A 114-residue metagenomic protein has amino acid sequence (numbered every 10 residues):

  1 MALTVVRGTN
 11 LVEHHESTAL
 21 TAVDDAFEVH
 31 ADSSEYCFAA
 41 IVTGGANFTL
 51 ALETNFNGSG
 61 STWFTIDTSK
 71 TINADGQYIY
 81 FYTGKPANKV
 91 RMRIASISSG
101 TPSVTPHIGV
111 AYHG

Functional and structural regions predicted by a protein language model:
M1-H15, I108-G114: Short, intrinsically disordered N-terminal pre-domain segments
H14-A31, G44-A51, G58-S61, T71-Q77 (+1 more regions): Surface-exposed ligand/attachment interfaces on beta-rich extracellular proteins
S34-A39, T83-T105: Noncatalytic modules at the cell exterior or secretory-pathway interfaces, chiefly beta-strand-rich lectin/adhesion
A40-I41, T68: Short beta-strand segments that buttress and anchor functional surface loops
T54-G58, V110-Y112: Residue-level signal for short segments within beta-strands and strand-turn junctions of well-structured beta-sheet
D67-K85: Noncatalytic accessory or regulatory domains flanking protease catalytic cores in secreted, cell-surface, and selected
